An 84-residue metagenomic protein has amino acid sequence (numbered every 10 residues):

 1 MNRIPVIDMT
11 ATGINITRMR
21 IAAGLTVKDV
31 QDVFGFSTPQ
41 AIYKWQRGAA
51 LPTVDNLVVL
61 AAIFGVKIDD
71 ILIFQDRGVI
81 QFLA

Functional and structural regions predicted by a protein language model:
M1-A23: A short, Lys/Arg-rich alpha-helix, primarily the initiator
N2-V6, A62, L72-A84: Short, charged recognition helix plus adjacent turn of helix-turn-helix-like nucleic-acid-binding domains
I14, L25, S37, P52-D55: Residue-level signal for the short linker/turn that defines the boundary of a DNA-recognition helix
T17, K28, V58: Residues within the helices of the helix-turn-helix
R20, Q31, A61: The alpha-helix within a helix-turn-helix
I21, G35, R47-A49, D76: Residue-level detection of the helix-turn-helix DNA-binding "recognition helix"
G24-K44: Short alpha-helical DNA-recognition segment
D55-D70: DNA major-groove recognition helix of helix-turn-helix/homeodomain DNA-binding modules
